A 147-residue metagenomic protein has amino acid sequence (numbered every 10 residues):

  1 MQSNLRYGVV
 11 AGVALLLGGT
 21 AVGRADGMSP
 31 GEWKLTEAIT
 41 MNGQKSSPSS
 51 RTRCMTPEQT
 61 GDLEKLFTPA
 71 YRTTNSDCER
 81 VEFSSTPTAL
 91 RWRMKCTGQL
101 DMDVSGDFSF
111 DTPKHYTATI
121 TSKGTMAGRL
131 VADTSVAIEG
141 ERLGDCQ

Functional and structural regions predicted by a protein language model:
M1-V10: Bacterial N-terminal signal peptides that target proteins for export
V10-G19: Bacterial N-terminal signal peptides
T20-E32: N-terminal helix-cap/turn-to-beta initiation motif at the start of protein domains
S29-K34, S85-R93, P113-T119: Short, hydrophobic/aromatic-rich segments at coil-to-beta transitions
L35-A38, R91-G98, G106, T119-G124: Short beta-strand segments that buttress and anchor functional surface loops
T40-S46, G98-M102, T125-A132: Short, cysteine-centered beta-strand-loop-beta hairpins and adjacent loop/turn segments enriched in charged/polar
S47-S105: Central antiparallel beta-sheet cores of small beta-barrel/beta-sandwich binding domains
S122-Q147: Edge beta-strand at a domain terminus
